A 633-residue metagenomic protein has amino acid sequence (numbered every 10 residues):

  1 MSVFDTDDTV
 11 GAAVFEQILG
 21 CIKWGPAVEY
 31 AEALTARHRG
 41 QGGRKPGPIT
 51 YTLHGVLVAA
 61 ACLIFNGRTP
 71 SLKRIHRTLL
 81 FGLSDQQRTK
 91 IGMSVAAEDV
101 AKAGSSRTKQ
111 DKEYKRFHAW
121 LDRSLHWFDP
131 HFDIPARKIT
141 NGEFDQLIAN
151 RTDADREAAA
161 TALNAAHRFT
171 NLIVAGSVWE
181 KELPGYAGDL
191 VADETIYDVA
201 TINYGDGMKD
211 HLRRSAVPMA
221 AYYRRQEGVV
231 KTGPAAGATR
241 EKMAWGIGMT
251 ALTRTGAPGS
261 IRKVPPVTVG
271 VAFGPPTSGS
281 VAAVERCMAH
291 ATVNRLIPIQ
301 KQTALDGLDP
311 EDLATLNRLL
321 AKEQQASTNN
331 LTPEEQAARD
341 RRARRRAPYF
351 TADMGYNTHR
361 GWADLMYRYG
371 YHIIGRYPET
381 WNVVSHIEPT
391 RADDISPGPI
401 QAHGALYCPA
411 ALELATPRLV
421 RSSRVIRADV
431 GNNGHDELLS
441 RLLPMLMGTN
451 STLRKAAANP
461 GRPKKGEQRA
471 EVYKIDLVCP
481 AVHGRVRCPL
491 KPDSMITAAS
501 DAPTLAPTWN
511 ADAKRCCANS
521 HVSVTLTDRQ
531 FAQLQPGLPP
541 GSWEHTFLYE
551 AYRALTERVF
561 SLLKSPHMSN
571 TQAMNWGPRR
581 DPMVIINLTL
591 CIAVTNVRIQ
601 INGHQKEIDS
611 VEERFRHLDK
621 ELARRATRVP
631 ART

Functional and structural regions predicted by a protein language model:
M1-A33, G603, E607-E613, H617-T633: Charged, often Cys/His-bearing segments associated with DNA-binding zinc-finger transcription factors
D5-C62, P578: Basic, short loop/linker segments at the boundary and entry of helix-turn-helix/winged-helix-like folds
P48-V58, T78, K90-I91, K109-M354 (+3 more regions): Polybasic low-complexity intrinsically disordered regions
S71-A101: DNA-recognition alpha helix
V191, D198-T201, G205-Y222, T452-P539: Long, low-complexity, polar/charged, intrinsically disordered or flexibly structured peripheral segments
N382-R391: Short, charged, surface-exposed secondary-structure boundary motifs
R391-V478, Q530-P578: Short amphipathic alpha-helical "interface-anchor" segments enriched in bulky aromatics
L548-R632: Basic, amphipathic alpha-helical segments enriched in Lys/Arg and hydrophobic/aromatic residues
